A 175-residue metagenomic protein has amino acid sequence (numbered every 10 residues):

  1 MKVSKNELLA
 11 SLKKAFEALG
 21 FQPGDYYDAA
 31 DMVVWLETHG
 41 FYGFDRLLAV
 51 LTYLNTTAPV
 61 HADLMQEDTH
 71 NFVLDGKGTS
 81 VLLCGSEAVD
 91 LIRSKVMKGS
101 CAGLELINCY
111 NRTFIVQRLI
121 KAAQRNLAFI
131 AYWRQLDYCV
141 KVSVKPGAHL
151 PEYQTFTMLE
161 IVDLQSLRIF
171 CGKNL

Functional and structural regions predicted by a protein language model:
M1-E17: Generic N-terminal amphipathic, Lys/Arg-enriched alpha-helix
K2, N6, P23-Y27, F41 (+2 more regions): Electropositive phosphate-/nucleotide-binding environments in soluble metabolic enzymes
K13, D25-F72: N-terminal low-complexity or amphipathic/hydrophobic leaders
K14-F21, V34-Y42, M97, Q124-L127: Generic secondary-structure signature for well-ordered alpha-helical cores
V50-V162: A glycine-rich, acidic short-motif signal
F170-L175: A structured, mid-to-C-terminal "fold-capping" secondary-structure block
